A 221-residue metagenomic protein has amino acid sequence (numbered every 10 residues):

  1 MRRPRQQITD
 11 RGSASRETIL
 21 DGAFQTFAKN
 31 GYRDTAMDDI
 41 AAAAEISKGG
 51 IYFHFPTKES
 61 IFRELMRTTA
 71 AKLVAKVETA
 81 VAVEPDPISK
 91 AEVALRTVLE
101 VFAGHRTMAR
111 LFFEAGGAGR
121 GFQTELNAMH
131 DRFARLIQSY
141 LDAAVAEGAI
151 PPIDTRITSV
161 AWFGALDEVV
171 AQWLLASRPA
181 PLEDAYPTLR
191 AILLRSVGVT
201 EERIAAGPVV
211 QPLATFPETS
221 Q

Functional and structural regions predicted by a protein language model:
M1-A14, I153, E201-Q221: N-terminal intrinsically disordered/low-complexity leader segments
S15, K58, L65, T69 (+10 more regions): Hydrophobic/aromatic residues within well-ordered alpha-helical segments
S15-T18, G22, T26-S60, E64: Helix-turn-helix
E64, E78-G104, T158-W162, Y186 (+2 more regions): Hydrophobic alpha-helical connector segments
A71-V74, G121-E147, R156-V160, E168 (+2 more regions): Amphipathic alpha-helical packing segments from all-alpha helical-bundle domains
K90, V101-T124, Q138-S139, A171-L175 (+1 more regions): Amphipathic alpha-helical segments used for helix-helix packing
V98, F112-F113, W162, L193-S196: Short alpha-helical scaffolding segments that buttress acidic/His motifs in well-ordered protein cores
